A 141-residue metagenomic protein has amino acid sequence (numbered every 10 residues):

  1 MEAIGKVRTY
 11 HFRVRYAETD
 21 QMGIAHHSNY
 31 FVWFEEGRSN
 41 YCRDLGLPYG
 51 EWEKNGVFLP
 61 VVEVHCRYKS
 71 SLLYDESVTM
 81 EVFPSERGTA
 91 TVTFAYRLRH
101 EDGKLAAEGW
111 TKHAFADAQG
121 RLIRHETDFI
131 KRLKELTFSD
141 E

Functional and structural regions predicted by a protein language model:
E2-V61, D117-E141: Hot-dog-fold acyl-thioester-processing enzymes
R8, P60-V62, V78, V92 (+1 more regions): Hydrophobic core residues within well-ordered beta-strands of beta-rich domains
R13, R67, K112-A114: Residues in well-ordered beta-strands of folded domains
Y16, Y96-R97, H113: Generic short beta-strand
F34, Y96, G109: Conserved GNAT-family N-acetyltransferase fold
C66-E101: Hydrophobic beta-sheet segments that form the core/acyl-binding groove of ACP/CoA-dependent acyl-chain-processing
G103-L105: Residue-level signal for glycine
G109-T111, E126: Short hydrophobic alpha-helix segments
